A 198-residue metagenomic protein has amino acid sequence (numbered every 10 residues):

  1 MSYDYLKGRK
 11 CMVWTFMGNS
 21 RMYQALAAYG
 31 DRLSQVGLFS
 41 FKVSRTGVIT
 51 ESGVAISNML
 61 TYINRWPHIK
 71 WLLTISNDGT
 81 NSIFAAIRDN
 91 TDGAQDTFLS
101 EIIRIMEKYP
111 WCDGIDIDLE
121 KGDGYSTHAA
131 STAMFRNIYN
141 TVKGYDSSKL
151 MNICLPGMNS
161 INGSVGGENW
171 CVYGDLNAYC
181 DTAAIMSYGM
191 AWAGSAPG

Functional and structural regions predicted by a protein language model:
M1-M106: Glycan-recognition patch characteristic of GH18 chitinases/ENGases and related GlcNAc/peptidoglycan-binding proteins
K10-M12, Q35-G37, H68-T74, C112-D116 (+2 more regions): Structural preference for beta-strand elements that scaffold enzyme active sites
W14-N19, L38-K42, T74-D78, I117-G122 (+2 more regions): Active-site-proximal beta-strand/loop segments in catalytic clefts of secreted hydrolases
Y29-G37, N90-K121, G167-A191: Structural recognition of alpha->loop->beta junctions
R45-V54, K121-G198: Substrate-binding surface in catalytic domains of secreted glycosidases
T61-I69, I105-C112, T141-K149, L176-Y179: A structural motif corresponding to the C-terminal end of an alpha-helix and its immediate exit/capping segment
G79-F84, I115, W192-S195: Short acidic/His/Gly/Ser-rich catalytic and metal-binding motifs that mark active-site loops of diverse hydrolases
